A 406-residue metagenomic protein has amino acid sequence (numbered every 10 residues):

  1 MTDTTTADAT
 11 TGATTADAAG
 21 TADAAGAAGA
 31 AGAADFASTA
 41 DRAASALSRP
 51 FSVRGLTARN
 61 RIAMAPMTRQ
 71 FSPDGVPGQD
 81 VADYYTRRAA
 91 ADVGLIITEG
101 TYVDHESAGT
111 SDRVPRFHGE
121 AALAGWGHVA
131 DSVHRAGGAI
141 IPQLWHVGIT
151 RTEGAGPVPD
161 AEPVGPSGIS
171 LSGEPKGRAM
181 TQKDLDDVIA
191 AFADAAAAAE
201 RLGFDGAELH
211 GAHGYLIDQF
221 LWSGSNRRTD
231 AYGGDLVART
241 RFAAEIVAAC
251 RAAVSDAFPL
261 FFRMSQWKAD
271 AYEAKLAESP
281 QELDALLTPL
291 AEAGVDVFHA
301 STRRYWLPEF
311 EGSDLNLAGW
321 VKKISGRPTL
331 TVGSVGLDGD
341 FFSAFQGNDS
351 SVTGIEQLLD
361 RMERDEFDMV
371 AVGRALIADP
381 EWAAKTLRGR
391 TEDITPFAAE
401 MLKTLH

Functional and structural regions predicted by a protein language model:
M1-G26, G32-H406: Flavin-dependent oxidoreductase catalytic cores
